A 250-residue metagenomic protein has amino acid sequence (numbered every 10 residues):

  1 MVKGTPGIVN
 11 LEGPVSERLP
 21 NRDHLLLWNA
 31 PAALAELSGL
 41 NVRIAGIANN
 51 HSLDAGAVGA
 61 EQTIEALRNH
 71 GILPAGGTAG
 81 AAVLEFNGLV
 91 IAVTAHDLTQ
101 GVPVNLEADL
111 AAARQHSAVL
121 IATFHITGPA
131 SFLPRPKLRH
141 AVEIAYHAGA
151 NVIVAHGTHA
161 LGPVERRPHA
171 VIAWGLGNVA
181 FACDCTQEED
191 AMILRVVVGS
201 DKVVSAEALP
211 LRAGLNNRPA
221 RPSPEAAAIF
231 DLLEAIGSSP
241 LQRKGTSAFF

Functional and structural regions predicted by a protein language model:
M1-F250: Acidic, metal/ion-coordinating pockets
